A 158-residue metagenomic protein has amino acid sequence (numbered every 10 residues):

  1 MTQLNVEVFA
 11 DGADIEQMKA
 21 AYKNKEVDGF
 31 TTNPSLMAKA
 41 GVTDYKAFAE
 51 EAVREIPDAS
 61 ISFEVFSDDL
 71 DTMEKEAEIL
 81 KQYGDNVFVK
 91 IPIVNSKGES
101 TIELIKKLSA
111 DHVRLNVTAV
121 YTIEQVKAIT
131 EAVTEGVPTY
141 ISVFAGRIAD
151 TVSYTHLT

Functional and structural regions predicted by a protein language model:
N5-V8, V113-L115: Short active-site oxyanion
V6-F9, D14-M18, N24, T32-T101: Active-site beta->alpha loop and helix N-cap motifs at the rims of alpha/beta catalytic domains
A10, F63, V117, I141-V143: Structural beta-sheet core signal
A20-A21, I79, K107, A128: Well-formed, non-transmembrane alpha-helical positions, independent of function
E26-G29, Y83-V87, L104-L115, A132-I141: Glycine-enriched alpha-helix->loop->beta-strand junction motifs that scaffold or abut catalytic
P92-T134: Hydrophobic, well-structured mid-protein blocks that either form specific transmembrane helices
Y121-S153: Histidine/lysine/aspartate-rich catalytic loop segments that bind and position anionic ligands
T155-T158: Conserved small/polar residues in nucleotide/adenosyl-binding loops
